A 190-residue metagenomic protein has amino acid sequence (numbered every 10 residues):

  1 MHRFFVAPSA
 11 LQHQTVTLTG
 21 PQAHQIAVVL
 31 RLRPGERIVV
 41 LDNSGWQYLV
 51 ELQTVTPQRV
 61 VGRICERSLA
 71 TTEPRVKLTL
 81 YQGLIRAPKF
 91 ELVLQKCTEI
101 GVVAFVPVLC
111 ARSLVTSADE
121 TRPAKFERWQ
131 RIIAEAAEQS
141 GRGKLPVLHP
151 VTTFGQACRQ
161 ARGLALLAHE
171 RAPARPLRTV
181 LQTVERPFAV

Functional and structural regions predicted by a protein language model:
M1-L69, E120: N-terminal positively charged helical leader segments and presequences
S9-A10, T72-E73, C158-Q160, L181-E185: Solvent-exposed alpha-helices and their adjacent loops that cap or buttress functional pockets in soluble metabolic
V16-L18, R75-T79, V184-A189: Glycine/charged-rich beta-loop-alpha catalytic/anionic-binding loops adjacent to active sites
A23, T153, P173-R175: Short acidic loop-to-helix transition motifs that present clustered carboxylates
L32, K96-I100, L181-E185: Short, solvent-exposed amphipathic alpha-helical segments in soluble enzyme and RNA/protein-processing domains
V50, S117, L177-R178: Short glycine-/acidic-enriched loop or helix-start segments at secondary-structure transitions that form or flank
C65, L69-E170: RNA substrate-binding interface of SAM-dependent RNA methyltransferases
A165-V190: Active-site/ligand-binding-proximal alpha/beta "capping" segment
